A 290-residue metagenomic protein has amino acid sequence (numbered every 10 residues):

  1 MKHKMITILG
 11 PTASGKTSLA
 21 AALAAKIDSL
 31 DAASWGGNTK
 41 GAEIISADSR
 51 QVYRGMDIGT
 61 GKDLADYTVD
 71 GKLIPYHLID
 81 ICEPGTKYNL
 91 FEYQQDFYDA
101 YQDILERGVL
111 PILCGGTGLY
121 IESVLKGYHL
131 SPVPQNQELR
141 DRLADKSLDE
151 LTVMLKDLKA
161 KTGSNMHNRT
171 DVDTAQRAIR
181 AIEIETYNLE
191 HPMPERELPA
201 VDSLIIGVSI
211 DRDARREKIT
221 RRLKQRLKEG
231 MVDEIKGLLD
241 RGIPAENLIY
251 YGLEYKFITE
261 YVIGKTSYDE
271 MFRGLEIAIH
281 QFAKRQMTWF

Functional and structural regions predicted by a protein language model:
M1-F290: Phosphate/pyrophosphate-binding catalytic cores of soluble transferases and nucleic-acid-acting enzymes
